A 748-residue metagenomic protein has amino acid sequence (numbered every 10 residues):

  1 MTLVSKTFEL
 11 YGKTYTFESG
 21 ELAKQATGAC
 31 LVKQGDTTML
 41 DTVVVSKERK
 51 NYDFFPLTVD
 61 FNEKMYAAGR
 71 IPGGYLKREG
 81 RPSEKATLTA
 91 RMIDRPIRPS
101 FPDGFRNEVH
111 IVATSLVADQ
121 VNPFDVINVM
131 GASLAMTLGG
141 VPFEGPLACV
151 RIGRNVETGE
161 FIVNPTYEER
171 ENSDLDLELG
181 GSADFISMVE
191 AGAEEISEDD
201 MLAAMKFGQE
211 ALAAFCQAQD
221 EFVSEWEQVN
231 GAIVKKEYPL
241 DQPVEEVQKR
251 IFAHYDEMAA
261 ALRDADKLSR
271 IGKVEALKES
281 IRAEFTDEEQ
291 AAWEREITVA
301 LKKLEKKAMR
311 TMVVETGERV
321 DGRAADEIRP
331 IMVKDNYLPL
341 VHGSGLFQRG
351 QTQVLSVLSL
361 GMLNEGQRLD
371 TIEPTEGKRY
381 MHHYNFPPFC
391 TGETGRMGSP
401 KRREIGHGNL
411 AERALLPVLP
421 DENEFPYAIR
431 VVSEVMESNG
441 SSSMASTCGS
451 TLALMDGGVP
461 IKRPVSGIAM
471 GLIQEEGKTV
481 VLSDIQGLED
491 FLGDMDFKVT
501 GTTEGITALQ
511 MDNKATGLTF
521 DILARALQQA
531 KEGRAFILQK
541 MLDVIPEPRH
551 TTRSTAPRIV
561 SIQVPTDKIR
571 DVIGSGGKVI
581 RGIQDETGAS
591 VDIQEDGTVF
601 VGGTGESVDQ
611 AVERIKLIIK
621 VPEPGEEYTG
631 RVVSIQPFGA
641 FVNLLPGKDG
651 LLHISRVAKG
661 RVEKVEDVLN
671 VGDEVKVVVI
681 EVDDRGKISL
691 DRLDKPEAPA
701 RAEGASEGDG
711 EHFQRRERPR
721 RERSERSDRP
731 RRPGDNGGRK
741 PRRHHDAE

Functional and structural regions predicted by a protein language model:
M1-K235: Long, basic N-terminal domains or extensions that often function in RNA/ssDNA interaction or organelle/cellular
M1-S46, N51, V234-E373, P557-D571 (+3 more regions): Extended amphipathic alpha-helical scaffolds
A26-H110, S115, D119-N122, A183 (+6 more regions): Glycine-rich, flexible beta-strand/loop modules in the N-terminal catalytic cores of phosphate-handling
G28-C30, N122-V141, D335-L358, N439-V459 (+1 more regions): Conserved phosphate/anionic-ligand binding catalytic regions in large, soluble enzymes, centered on
D103-V109, E144-P146, F215-V234, E289-I297 (+6 more regions): Flexible, glycine/charged-enriched surface loops at secondary-structure junctions
G140-D264, L454-H550: Mobile "lid/hinge" segments at catalytic clefts and subdomain interfaces of large enzymes
N230-Q242, F536-I562, V608-T629: Long, charged amphipathic helices and adjacent flexible linkers at domain junctions
P557-I559, T566-E748: Single-stranded RNA-binding regions, centering on S1/OB-family and related RNA-binding modules
